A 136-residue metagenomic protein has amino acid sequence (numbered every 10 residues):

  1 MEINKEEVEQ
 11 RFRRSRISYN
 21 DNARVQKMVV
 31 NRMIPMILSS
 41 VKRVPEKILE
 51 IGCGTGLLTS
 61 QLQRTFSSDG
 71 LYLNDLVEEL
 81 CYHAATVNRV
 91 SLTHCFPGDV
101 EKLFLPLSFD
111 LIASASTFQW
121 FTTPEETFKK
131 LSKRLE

Functional and structural regions predicted by a protein language model:
M1-I17: N-terminal, positively charged/glycine-rich alpha-helical extensions of SAM-dependent methyltransferases
R24-V44: Conserved alpha-helix/loop element of class I SAM-dependent methyltransferases that forms part of the SAM/SAH-binding
V41, F66, N88, L135-E136: A generic alpha-to-beta junction signature in SAM-dependent methyltransferases
K47-L103: Class I SAM-dependent methyltransferase SAM/SAH-binding core
E101-I112: A short acidic, Gly/Pro-enriched loop at the edge of an enzyme's catalytic core that lines a small-molecule cofactor
D110-P124: A short SAM/SAH-binding and catalytic strip from SAM-dependent methyltransferases
E125-E136: A short glycine-rich, Lys/Arg-flanked "PGG" loop and its adjoining helix->strand segment in the class I
